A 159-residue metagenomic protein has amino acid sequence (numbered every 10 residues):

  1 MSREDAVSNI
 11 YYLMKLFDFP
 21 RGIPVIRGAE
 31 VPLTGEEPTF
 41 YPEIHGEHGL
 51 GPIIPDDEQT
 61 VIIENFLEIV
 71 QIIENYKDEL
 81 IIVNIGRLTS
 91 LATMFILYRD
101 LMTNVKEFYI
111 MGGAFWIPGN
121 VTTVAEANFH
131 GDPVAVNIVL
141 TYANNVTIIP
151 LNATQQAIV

Functional and structural regions predicted by a protein language model:
M1-V159: N-terminal acidic, glycine/proline-rich low-complexity segments
